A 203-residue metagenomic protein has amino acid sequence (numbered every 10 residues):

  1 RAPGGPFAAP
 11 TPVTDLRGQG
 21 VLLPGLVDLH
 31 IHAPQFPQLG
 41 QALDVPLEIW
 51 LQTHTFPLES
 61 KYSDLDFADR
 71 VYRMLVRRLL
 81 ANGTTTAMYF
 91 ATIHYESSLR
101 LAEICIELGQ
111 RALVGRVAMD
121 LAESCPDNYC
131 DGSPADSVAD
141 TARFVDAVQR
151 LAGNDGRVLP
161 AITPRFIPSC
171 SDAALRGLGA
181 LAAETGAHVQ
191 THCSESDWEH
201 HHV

Functional and structural regions predicted by a protein language model:
R1-P24: Histidine-rich, glycine-flanked metal-binding segment
D15-L16, D28, Y89: Redox-cofactor binding/interface segments in oxidoreductases and associated redox assembly factors
Q19, H30, Q38, G83 (+3 more regions): Divalent metal-coordination and catalytic microenvironments
V21, L39-Q110, A139-N154: Alpha-helical scaffold segments that flank or form the walls of functional sites
G25-F36, H188-D197: Histidine-centered catalytic micro-motifs
A33-G40, A173, H200: Short, function-defining helix-loop hinge/capping sites that tune catalysis or transport
E96, L101-V203: Metal-coordinating catalytic core of metallo-dependent amide/deamination hydrolases
